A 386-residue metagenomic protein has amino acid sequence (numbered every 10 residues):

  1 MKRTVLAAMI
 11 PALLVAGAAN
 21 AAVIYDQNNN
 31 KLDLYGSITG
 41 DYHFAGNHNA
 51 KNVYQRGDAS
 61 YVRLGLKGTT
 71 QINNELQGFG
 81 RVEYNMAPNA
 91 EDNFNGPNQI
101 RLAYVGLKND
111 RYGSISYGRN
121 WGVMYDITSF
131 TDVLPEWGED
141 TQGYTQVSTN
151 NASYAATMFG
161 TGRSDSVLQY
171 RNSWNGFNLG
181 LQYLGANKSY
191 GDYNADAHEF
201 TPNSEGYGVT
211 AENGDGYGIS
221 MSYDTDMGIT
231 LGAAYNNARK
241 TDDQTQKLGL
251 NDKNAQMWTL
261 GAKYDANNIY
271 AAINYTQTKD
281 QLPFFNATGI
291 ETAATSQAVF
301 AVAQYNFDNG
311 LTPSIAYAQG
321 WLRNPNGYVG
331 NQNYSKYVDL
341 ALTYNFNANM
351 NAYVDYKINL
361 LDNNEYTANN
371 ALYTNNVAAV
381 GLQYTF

Functional and structural regions predicted by a protein language model:
M1-A22: Gram-negative bacterial Sec-dependent N-terminal signal peptides
V23-H43, V53-K188, S222-T225: Outer membrane beta-barrel
N30, K51-V62, N98-R101, G162-S166 (+6 more regions): Residues that define the transmembrane beta-barrel architecture of outer-membrane proteins
G36-Y42, V82-Y84, R119, L181-G185 (+7 more regions): Transmembrane beta-barrel strands of outer-membrane/channel proteins
G65-K67, Y104-L107, Q169-R171, S220-S222 (+5 more regions): Outer-membrane beta-barrel architecture
I72-G78, R111-I115, G176-L181, M227-A233 (+4 more regions): Repeated loop/turn-to-beta-strand initiation elements of outer-membrane beta-barrel proteins
W174, Y344-F346, Y373-F386: Outer-membrane beta-barrel "beta-signal"
E212-D339: Detector for outer-membrane/organellar transmembrane beta-barrel domains, recognizing the amphipathic beta-strand
